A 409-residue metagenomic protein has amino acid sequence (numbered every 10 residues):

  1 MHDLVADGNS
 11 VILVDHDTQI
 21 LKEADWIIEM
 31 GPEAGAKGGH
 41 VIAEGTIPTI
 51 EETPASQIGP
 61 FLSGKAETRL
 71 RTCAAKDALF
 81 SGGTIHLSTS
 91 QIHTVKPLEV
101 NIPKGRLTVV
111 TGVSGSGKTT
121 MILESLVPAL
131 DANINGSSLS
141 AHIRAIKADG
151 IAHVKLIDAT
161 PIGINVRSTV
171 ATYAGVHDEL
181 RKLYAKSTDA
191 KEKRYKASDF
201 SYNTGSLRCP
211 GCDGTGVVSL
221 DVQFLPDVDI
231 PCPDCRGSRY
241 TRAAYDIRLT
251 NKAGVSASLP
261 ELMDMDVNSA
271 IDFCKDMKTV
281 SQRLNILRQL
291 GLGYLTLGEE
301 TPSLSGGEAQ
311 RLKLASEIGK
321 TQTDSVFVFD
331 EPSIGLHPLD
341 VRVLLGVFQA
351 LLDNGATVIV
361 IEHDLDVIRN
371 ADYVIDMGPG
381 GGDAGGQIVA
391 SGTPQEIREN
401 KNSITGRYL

Functional and structural regions predicted by a protein language model:
M1-L409: Conserved phosphate-binding elements of NTP-dependent enzyme cores
